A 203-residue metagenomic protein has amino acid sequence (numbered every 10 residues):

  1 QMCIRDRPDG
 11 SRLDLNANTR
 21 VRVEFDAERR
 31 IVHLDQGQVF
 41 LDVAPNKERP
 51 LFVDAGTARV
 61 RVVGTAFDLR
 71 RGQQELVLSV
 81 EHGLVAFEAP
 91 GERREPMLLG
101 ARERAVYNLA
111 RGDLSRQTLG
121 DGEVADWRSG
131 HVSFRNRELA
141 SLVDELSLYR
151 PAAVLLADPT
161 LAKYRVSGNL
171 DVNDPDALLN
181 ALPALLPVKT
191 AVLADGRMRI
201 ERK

Functional and structural regions predicted by a protein language model:
M2-I4: Short, small-residue-biased leader/transition segments that mark boundaries at the very start of proteins
P8, R12-A55: Extracytoplasmic/periplasmic/luminal assembly and interaction segments in envelope/secretory/respiratory proteins
G10, N18, R29, N46-E48 (+7 more regions): A generic structural motif
Q36-Q38, V63-A66: N-terminal post-signal-peptidase region of extra-cytosolic proteins
L51-A55, V60-R61, D68-E145: Short, polar/charged, low-complexity connector loops/linkers at domain or secondary-structure junctions
G112-K203: N-terminal export/assembly leaders
